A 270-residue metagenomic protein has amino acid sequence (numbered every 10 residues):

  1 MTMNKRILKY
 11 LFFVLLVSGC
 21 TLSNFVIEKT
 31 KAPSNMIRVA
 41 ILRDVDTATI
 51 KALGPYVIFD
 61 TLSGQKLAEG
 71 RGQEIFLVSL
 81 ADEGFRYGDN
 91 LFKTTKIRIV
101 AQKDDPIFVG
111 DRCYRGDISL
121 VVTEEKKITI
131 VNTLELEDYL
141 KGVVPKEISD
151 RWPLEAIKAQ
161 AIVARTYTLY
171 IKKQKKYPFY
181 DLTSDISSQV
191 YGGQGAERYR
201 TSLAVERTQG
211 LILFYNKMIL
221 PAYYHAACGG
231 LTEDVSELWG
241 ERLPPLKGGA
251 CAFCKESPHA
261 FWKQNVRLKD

Functional and structural regions predicted by a protein language model:
M3-D270: Conserved, single-site charged/polar hotspot
